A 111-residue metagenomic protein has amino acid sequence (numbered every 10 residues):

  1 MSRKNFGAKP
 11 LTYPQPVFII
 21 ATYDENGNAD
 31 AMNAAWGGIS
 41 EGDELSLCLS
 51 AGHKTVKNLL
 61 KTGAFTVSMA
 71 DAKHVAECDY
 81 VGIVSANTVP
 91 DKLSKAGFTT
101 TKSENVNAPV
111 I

Functional and structural regions predicted by a protein language model:
M1-M32, G38-I111: Active-site-proximal mixed secondary-structure blocks
